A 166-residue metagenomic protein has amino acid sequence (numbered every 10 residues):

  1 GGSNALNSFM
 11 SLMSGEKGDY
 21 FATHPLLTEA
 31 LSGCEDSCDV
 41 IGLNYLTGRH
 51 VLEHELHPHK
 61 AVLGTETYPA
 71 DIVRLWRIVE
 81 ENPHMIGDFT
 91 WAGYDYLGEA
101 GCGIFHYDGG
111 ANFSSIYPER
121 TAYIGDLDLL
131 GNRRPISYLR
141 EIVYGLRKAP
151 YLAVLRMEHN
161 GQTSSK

Functional and structural regions predicted by a protein language model:
G1-K166: Extended substrate-binding grooves/exosites of carbohydrate-active enzymes
